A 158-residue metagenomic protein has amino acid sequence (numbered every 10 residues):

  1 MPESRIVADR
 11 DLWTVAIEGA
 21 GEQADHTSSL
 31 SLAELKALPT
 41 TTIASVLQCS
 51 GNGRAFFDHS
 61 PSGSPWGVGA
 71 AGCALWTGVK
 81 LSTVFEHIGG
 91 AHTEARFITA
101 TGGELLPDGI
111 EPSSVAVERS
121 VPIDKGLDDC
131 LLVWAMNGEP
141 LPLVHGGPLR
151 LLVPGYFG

Functional and structural regions predicted by a protein language model:
M1-G158: Structured, non-membrane catalytic/scaffold regions adjacent to prosthetic-group chemistry
